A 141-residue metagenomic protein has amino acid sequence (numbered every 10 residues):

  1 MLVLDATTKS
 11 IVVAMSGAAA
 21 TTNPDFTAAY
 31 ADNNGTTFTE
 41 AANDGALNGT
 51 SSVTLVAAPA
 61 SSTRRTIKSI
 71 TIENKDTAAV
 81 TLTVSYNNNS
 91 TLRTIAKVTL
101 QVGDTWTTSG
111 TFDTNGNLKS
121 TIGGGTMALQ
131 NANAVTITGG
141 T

Functional and structural regions predicted by a protein language model:
M1-T141: Surface-exposed, low-hydrophobicity beta-strand/loop segments enriched in small/polar/acidic residues
